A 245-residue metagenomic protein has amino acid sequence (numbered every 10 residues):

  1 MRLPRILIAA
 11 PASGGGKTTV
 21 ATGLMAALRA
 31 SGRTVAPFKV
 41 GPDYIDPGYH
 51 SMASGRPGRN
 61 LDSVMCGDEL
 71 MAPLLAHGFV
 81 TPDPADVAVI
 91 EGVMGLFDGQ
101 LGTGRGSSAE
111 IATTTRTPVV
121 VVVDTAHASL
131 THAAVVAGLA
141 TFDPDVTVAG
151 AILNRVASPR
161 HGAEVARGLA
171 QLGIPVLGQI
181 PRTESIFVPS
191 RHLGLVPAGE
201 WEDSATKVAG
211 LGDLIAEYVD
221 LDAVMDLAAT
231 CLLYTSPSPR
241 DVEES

Functional and structural regions predicted by a protein language model:
R2-G15, T19, M25-T115, V119 (+2 more regions): ATP-dependent carboxylate-amine ligase catalytic core
V40, V156, P239: Hydrophobic pocket-lining residues within nucleotide cofactor-binding pockets
P47, P118, P175, P237-P239: Proline-centered helix-kink/hinge sites
M94, P181-S185, E244: Residues that form or immediately flank small-molecule/cofactor binding pockets and catalytic motifs
S129-S236: Internal gly/pro-rich beta-alpha loop/helix module that stabilizes soluble enzyme cofactors or their anionic handles
Y234-P237, V242-S245: Single conserved hydrophobic/aromatic residue that forms the stacking wall/gate of nucleotide- or nucleobase-binding
